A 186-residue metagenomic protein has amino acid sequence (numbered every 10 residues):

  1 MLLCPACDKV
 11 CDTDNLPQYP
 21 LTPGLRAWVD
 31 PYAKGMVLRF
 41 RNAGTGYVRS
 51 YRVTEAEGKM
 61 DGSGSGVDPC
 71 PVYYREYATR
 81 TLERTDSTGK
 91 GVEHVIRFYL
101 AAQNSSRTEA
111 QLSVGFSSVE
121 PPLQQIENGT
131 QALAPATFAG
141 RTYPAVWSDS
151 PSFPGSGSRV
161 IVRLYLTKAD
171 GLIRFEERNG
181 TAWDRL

Functional and structural regions predicted by a protein language model:
M1-K9: Sec-dependent bacterial lipoprotein signal peptides
D8-L186: Conserved functional acidic sites
